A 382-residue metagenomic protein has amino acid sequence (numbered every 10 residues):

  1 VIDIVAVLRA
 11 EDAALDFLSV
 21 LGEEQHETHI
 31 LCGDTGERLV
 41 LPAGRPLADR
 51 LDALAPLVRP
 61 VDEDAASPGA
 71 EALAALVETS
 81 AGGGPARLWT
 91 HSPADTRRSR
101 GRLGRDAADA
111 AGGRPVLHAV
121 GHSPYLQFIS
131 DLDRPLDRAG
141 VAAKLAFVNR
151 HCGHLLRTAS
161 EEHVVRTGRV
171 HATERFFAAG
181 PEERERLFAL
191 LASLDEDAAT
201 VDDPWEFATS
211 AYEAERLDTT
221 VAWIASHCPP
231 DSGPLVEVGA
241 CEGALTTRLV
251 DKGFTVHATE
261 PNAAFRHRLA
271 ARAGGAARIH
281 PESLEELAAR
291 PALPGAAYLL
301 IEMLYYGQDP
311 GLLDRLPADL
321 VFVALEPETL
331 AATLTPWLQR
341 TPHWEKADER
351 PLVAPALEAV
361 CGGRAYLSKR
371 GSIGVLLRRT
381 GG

Functional and structural regions predicted by a protein language model:
V1-V116: Active-site beta-strand->loop->alpha-helix modules in alpha/beta enzyme cores, enriched in Gly/His/Asp(Glu)
I2, A43-L54, A65-E71, G113-D195: The feature marks non-catalytic terminal segments
T200-E215: Class I SAM-dependent methyltransferase Rossmann-like catalytic core, especially the SAM/SAH-binding loop
Y212-P230: Conserved alpha-helix/loop element of class I SAM-dependent methyltransferases that forms part of the SAM/SAH-binding
S232-C241: Conserved class I S-adenosyl-L-methionine
E242-K252: Conserved SAM-binding loop of SAM-dependent methyltransferases across substrates and taxa, primarily the Class I
K252-A276: Class I SAM-dependent methyltransferase SAM/SAH-binding core
A318-L330: Conserved beta-strand signature within the Rossmann-like core of class I S-adenosyl-L-methionine
